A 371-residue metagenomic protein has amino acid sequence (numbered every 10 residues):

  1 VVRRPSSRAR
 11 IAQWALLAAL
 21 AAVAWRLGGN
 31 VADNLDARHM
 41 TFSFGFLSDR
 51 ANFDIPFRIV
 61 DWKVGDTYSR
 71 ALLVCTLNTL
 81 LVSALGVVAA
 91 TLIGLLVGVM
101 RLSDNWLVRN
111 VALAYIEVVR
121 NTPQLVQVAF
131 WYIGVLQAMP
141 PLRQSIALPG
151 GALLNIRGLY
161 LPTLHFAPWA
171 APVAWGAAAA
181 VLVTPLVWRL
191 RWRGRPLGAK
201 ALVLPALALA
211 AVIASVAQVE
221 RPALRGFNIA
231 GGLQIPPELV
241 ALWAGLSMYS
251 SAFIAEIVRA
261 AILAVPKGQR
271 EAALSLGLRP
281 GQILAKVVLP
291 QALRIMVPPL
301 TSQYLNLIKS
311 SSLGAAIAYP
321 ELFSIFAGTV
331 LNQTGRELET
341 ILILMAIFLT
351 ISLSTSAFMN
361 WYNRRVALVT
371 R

Functional and structural regions predicted by a protein language model:
V1-R371: Transmembrane alpha-helices and adjacent helix-loop boundaries
